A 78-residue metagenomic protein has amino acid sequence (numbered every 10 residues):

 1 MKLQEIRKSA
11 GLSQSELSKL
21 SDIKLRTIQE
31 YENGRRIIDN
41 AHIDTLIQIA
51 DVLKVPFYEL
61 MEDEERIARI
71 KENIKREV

Functional and structural regions predicted by a protein language model:
K2-L20, I74-E77: Short basic helix-loop element that most often maps to the first helix and adjoining turn of HTH DNA-binding modules
L3, L17, I28-Y31, L60: Conserved hydrophobic/aromatic packing and binding residues within compact polymer-binding modules
K8, A41-I43: Short, Lys/Arg-enriched C-terminal cap helix and immediately downstream tail that follows
S13, K24-T27, H42, P56: Short coil turns linking two alpha-helices in DNA-binding domains
I23-I38: Recognition helix of helix-turn-helix/homeodomain-like DNA-binding domains that insert into the DNA major groove
R35-A41, I70-K71: Short, solvent-exposed alpha-helical "recognition" segments
I43-E59: DNA major-groove recognition helix of helix-turn-helix/homeodomain DNA-binding modules
Y58-V78: Short, charged recognition helix plus adjacent turn of helix-turn-helix-like nucleic-acid-binding domains
